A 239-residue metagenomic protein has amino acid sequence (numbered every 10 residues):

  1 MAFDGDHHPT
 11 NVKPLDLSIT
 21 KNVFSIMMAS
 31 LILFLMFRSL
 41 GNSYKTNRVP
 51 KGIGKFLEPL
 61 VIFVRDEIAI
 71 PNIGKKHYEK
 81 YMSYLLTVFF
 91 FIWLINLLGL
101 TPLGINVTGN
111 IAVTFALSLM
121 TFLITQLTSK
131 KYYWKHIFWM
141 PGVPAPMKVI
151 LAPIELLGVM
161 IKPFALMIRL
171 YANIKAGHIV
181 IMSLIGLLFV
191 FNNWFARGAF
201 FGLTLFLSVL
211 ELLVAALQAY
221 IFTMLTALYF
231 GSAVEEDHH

Functional and structural regions predicted by a protein language model:
M1-H239: Selective transmembrane helix interface/packing segments
